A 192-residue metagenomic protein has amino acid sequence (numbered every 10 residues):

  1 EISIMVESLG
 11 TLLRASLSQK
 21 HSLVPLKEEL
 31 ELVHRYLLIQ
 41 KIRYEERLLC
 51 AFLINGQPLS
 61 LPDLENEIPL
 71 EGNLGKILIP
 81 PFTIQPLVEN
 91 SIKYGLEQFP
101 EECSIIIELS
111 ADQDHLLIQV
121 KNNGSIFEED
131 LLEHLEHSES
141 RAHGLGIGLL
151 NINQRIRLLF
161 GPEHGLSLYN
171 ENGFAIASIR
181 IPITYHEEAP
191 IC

Functional and structural regions predicted by a protein language model:
E1-Y169, F174-I176: Two-component histidine phosphotransfer core
G124-S125, P182-H186: Two-component histidine kinase transmitter core
A175-I183: Short C-terminal beta-strand
P190-C192: Extended Gly/Ser/Thr-rich low-complexity repeat segments, especially those forming or decorating extracellular
